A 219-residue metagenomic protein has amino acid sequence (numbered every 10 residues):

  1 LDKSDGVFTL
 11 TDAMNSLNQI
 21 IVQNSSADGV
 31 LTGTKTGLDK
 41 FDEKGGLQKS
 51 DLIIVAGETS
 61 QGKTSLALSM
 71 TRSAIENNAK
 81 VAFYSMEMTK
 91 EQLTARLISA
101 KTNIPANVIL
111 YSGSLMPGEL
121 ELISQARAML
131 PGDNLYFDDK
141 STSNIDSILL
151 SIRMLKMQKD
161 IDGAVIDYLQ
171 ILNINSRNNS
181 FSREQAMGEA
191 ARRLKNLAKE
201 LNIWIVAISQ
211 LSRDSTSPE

Functional and structural regions predicted by a protein language model:
L1-K49, I104, Q125-F137, T142-I145 (+1 more regions): Core recognition of P-loop NTPase motor domains used across DNA-transaction enzymes
D42-E43, S73-D160, I174: Cytosolic-facing regulatory segments adjacent to core modules
I53-I54, A82: Short hydrophobic/aromatic beta-strand immediately N-terminal to the Walker A/P-loop
G57: The Walker A (P-loop) glycine that initiates the GxxxxGKT/S ATP-binding motif of P-loop NTPases
S60: Walker A (P-loop) phosphate-binding loop of P-loop NTPases
K63: Conserved lysine of the Walker
Q185-A207: Substrate-engagement module of ASCE P-loop NTPases
